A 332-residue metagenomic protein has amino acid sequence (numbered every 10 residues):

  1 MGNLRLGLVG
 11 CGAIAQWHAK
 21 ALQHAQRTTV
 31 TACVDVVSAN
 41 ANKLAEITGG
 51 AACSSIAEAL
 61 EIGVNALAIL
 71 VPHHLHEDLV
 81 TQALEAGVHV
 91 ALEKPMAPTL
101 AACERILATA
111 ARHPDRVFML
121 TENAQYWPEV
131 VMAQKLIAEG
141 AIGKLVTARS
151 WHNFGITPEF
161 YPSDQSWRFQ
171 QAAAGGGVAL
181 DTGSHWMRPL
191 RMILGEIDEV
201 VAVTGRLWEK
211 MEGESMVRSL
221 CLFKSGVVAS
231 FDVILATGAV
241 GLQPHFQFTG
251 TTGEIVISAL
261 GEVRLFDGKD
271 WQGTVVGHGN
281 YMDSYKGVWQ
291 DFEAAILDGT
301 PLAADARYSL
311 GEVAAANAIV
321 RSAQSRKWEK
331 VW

Functional and structural regions predicted by a protein language model:
M1-N3, E58, A66-I69, K224 (+1 more regions): C-terminal helix-rich "cap/oligomerization" subdomain common to oxidoreductases
M1-T48, I62: N-terminal Rossmann-like dinucleotide-binding module
H18, T48-T109: Beta-loop-alpha module in the N-terminal Rossmann-like domain of NAD(P)-dependent dehydrogenases, especially those
V36, H278-Q290: Active-site loop of classical SDR/Rossmann-like NAD(P)-dependent oxidoreductases, centered on the catalytic Tyr-X3-Lys
S54, L92, F118-L120, F231 (+1 more regions): Hydrophobic residues in well-ordered beta-strands that form the structural core
R116, A124-K210, R326: Predominantly a Rossmann-like dinucleotide-binding segment in NAD(P)-dependent oxidoreductases
M187-E262, K286-L302, V331: Contiguous beta-strand/loop segments that form the cofactor/metal-binding neighborhood of enzyme cores
